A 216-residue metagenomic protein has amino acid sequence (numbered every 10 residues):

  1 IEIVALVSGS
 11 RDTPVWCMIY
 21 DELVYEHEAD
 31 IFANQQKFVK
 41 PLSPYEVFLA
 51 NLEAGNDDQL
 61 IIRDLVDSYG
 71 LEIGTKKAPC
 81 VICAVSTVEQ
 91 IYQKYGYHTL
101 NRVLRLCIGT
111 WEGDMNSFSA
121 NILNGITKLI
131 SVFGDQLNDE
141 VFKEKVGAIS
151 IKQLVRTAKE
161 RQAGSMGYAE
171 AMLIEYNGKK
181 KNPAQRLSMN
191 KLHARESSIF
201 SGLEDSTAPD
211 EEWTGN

Functional and structural regions predicted by a protein language model:
E2-N216: Accessory terminal alpha-helical modules
